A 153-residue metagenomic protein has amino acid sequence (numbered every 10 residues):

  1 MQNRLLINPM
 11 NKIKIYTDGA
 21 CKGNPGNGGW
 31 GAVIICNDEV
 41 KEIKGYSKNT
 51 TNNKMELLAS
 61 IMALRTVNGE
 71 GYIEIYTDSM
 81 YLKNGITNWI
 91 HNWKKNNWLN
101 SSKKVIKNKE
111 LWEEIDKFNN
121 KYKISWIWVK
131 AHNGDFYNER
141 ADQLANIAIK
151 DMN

Functional and structural regions predicted by a protein language model:
M1, E42-G45, N96-L99: Glycine-/proline-rich flexible loop or hinge segments
M1-P9: N-terminal amphipathic/basic-hydrophobic helices that include classical n-h-c signal peptides and signal-anchor
N11-K14: Extreme N-terminal starter segment of soluble prokaryotic enzymes
T17-N27, M62-R140, L144, I149 (+1 more regions): RNase H catalytic domain
W30-C36: Short beta-strand scaffold segments in enzyme catalytic cores
D38-E56: A short, polar/acidic, helix/strand-boundary loop motif
